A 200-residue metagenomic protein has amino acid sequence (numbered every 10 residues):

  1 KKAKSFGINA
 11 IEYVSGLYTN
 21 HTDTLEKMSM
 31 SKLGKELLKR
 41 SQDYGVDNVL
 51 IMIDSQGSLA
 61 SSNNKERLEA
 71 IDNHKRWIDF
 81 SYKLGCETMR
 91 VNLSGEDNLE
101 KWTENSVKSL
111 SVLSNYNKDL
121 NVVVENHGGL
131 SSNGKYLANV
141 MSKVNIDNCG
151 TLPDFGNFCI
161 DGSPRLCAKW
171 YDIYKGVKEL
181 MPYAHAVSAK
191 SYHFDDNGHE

Functional and structural regions predicted by a protein language model:
K1-K2: Boundary/entry segment of secreted carbohydrate-active catalytic domains
F6-K108, N121, N157: Structural motif corresponding to the early beta-alpha repeats
A10-I11, V107-E200: Acidic/histidine-rich catalytic cores of soluble enzymes
